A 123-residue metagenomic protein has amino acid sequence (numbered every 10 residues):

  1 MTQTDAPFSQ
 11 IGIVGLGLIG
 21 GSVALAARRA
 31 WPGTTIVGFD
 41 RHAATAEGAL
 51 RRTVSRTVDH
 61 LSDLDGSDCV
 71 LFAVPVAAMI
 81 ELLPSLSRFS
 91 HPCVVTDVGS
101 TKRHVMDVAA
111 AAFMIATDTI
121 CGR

Functional and structural regions predicted by a protein language model:
T2-L61: NAD(P)+-binding Rossmann beta1-loop-alpha1 motif at the extreme N-terminus of oxidoreductases
P7, E47, V74, A110-A111 (+1 more regions): Intrinsic disorder/low-complexity segments
F8, P32-G33, G66, H91-P92 (+1 more regions): Short coil/turn connectors at secondary-structure junctions
V14, F39, A73, T96-G99: Structural motif
G38-D40, A49-R52, F72, I80 (+1 more regions): Generic alpha-helical hydrophobic packing signal
A44-T45, A78, K102-V105: Conserved short alpha-helix immediately C-terminal to the canonical SAM/SAH-binding motif I of Rossmann-like
H60-T96: Rossmann-like NAD(P)-binding element
L82-R123: Rossmann-like NAD(P)(H) cofactor-binding subdomain of soluble oxidoreductases
